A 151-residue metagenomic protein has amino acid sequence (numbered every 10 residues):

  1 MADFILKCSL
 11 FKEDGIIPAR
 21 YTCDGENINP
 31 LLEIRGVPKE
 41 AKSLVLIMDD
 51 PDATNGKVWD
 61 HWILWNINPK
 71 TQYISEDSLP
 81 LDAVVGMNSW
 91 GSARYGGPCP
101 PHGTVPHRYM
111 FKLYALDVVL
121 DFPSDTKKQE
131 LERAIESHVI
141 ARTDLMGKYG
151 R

Functional and structural regions predicted by a protein language model:
M1-R151: N-terminus-centered regions that define maturation/targeting leaders and the start of the first functional domain
